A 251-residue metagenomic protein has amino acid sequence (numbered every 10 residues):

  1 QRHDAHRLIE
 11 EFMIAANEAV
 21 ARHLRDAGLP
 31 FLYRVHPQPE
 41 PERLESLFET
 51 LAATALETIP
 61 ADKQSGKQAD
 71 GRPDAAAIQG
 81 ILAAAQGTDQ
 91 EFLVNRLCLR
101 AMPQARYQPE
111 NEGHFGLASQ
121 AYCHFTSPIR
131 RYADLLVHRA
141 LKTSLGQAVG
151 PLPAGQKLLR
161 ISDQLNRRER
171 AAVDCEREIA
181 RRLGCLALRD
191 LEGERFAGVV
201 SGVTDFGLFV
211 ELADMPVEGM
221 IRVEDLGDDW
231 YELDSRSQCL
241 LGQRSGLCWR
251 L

Functional and structural regions predicted by a protein language model:
Q1-L8: Catalytic palm subdomain of template-directed nucleic-acid polymerases, centered on the conserved carboxylate motif
R2, L29-Q38: Structured DNA-binding interfaces in DNA transaction proteins
R7, A19, P37, E42 (+1 more regions): Structured C-terminal cores of nucleic-acid metabolism proteins
A19-G28: Active-site palm subdomain of RNA-directed nucleic acid polymerases
A27, F31, A148-V149: Inter-helical turn/loop segments and adjacent helix faces that build the functional surface of alpha-helical bundle
L47-E49: Hydrophobic membrane-spanning alpha-helices of multi-pass integral membrane proteins
